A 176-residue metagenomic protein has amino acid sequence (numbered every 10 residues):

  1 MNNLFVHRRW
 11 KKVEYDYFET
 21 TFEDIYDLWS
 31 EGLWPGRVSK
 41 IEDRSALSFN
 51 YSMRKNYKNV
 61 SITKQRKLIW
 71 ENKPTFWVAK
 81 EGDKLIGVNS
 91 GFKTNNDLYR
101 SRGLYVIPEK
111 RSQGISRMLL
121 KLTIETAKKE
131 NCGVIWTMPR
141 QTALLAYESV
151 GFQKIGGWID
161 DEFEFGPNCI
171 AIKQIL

Functional and structural regions predicted by a protein language model:
N2-R66, E71, F76-E81: Short amphipathic alpha-helix that is part of the acyltransferase structural core
W29, Y147-E148, F152: Conserved active-site tyrosine of GNAT-family acetyltransferases
V78, K84-F92, R100-Y105: Conserved beta-strand in the GNAT
K93-L104, R111, F163-E164: A conserved beta-turn-beta hairpin within the catalytic core of GNAT-like acetyltransferases that forms part
V106, S112-E125: Conserved acetyl-CoA-binding loop-helix of GNAT-fold acetyltransferases
S116, L120, Q141-A143, D160-G166: Short glycine/proline-centered loop/turn elements that form peptide/ligand docking sites
A127-R140: Conserved GNAT acetyl-CoA-binding A-motif
W136-M138, Q153-A171: Conserved catalytic-core motifs of GNAT/GCN5-like acyltransferases
